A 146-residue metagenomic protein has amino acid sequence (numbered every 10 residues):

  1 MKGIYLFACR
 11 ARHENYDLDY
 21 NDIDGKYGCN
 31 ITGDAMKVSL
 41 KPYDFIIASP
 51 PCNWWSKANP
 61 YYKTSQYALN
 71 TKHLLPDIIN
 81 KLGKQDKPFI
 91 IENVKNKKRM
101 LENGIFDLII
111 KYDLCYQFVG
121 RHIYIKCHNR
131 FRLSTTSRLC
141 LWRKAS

Functional and structural regions predicted by a protein language model:
M1-S56, T71, L75-P76: SAM cofactor-binding core of SAM-dependent methyltransferases, primarily the Rossmann-like beta-alpha-beta module
T32, K37-P42, C52-S146: Class I S-adenosyl-L-methionine
